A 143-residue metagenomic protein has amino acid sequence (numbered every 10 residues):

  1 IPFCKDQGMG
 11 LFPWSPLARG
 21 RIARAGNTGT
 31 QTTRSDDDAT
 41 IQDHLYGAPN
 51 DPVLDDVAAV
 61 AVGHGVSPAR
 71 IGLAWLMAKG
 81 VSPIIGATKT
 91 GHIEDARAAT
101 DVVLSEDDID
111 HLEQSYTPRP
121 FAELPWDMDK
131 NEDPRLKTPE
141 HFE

Functional and structural regions predicted by a protein language model:
I1-K5, V62, M77: Anion (oxyanion) recognition and catalysis
I1-T33, S67: Aromatic-lined glycan-binding groove of carbohydrate-active enzymes
D6, T30-G63, E94-E143: Terminal-tail/helix-coil boundary detector
L17-A18, W75, T90: Conserved beta-strand edge residues that scaffold enzyme active sites
A59, G80-S82: Short active-site oxyanion
V66-S67, K89, S105: Helix N-cap / loop-to-helix initiation motif
I71: Glycine/threonine-rich phosphate-binding loop and adjacent beta-strand/alpha-helix elements that clamp
S82-H92: Glycine-rich phosphate-binding active-site loops on the catalytic face of alpha/beta enzymes
